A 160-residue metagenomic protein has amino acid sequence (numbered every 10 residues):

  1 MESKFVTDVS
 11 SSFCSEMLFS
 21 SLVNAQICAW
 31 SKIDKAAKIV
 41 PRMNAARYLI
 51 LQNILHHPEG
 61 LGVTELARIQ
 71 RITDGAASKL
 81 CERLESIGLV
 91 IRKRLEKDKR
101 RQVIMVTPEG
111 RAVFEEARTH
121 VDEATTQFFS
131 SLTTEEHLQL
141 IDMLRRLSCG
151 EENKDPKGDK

Functional and structural regions predicted by a protein language model:
M1-P41: N-terminal leader segment of winged-helix/HTH proteins
M1-S11, E135-K160: C-terminal regulatory/oligomerization modules of transcriptional regulators
E2-F5, E82-D142: Charged, amphipathic alpha-helical coiled-coil/dimerization segments
C14, L18, A46-R47, E109 (+1 more regions): N-terminal positioning helix adjacent to the helix-turn-helix/winged-helix DNA-binding module
V23, I27, Q52-P58, R118 (+1 more regions): Short, locally clustered residues in the helix-turn-helix/winged-helix DNA-binding domain
S31-T73, I87: N-terminal helix-turn-helix DNA-binding core of bacterial DNA-binding proteins
